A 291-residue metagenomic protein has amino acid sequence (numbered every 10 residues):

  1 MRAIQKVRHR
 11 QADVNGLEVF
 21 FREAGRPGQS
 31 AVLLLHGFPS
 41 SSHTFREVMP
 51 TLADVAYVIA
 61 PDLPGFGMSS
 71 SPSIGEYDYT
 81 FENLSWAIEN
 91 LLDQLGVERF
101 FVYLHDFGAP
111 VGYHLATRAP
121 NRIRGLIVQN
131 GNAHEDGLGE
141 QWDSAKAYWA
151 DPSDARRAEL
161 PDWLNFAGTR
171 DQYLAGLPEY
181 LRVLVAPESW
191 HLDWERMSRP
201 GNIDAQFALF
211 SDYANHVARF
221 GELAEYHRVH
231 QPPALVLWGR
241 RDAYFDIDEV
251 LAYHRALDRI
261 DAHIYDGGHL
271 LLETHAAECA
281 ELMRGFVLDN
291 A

Functional and structural regions predicted by a protein language model:
M1-R10, V14-V19, A24-P27, A31 (+7 more regions): Flexible "cap/lid" subdomain of the alpha/beta-hydrolase fold that forms the substrate-access gate
F38-M49: The serine-hydrolase catalytic nucleophile loop
E47-A56, Q94: A short, Lys/Arg-enriched amphipathic alpha-helix followed by its capping loop at the start of a domain
P50, P61-P64: N-terminal cap/lid subdomain of alpha/beta-hydrolase-fold enzymes
G267: Conserved SAM/SAH-binding loop
M283, V287-A291: Short, hydrophobic alpha-helical segments
